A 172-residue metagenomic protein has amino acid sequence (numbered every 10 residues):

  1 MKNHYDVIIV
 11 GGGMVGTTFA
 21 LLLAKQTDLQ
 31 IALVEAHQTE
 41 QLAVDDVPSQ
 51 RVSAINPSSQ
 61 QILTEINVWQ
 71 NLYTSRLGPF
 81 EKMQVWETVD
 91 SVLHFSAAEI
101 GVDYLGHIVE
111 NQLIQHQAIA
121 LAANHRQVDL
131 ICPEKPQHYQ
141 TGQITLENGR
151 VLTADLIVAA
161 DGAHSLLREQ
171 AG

Functional and structural regions predicted by a protein language model:
M1-Y5, V47: Extreme N-terminus of proteins, especially the signal/transit-peptide cleavage junction and the first residues
H4-L33: N-terminal Rossmann-like FAD-binding beta1-loop-alpha1 element of flavoenzymes
V15, T39, H164: Conserved Rossmann-like nucleotide-cofactor binding loop
A20-L22, D45, E169-G172: Short amphipathic alpha-helical segments
A24-Q50: Glycine-rich FAD pyrophosphate-binding loop
Q26, I66, H125-R126: Acidic-histidine catalytic/liganding microenvironments
D46-E87: N-terminal FAD cofactor-binding segment of flavoenzymes
L77-Q170: Conserved N-terminal helical subregion
